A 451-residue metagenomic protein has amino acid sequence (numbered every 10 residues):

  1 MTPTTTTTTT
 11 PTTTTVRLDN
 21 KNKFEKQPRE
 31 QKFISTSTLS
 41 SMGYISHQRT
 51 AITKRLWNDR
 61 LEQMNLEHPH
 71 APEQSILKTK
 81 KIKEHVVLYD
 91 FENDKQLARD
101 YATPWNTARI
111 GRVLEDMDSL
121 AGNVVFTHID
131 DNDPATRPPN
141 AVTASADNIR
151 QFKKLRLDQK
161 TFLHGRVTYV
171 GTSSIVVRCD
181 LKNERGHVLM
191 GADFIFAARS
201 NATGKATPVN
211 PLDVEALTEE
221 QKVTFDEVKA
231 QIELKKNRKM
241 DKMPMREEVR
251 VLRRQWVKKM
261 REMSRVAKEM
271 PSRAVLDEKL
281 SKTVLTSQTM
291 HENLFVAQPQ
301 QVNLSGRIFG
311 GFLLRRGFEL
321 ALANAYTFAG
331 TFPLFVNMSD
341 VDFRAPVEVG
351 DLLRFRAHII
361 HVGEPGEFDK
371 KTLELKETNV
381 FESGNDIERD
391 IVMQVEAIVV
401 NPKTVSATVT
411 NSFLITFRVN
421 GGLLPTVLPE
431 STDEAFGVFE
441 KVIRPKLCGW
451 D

Functional and structural regions predicted by a protein language model:
T2-V16: Low-complexity, intrinsically disordered regulatory regions enriched for serine/threonine and glutamine/asparagine
T15-N65, L155-F162, T168-V249, V349 (+1 more regions): HotDog/MaoC-like acyl-thioester-processing domains
F24-R109, E219-G310, A323, C448-D451: Catalytic strand-loop segment that frames the active site of acyl-thioester-processing enzymes
S75-K80, T103, V113, P139-N140 (+10 more regions): Beta-strand elements of modular eukaryotic interaction domains
T79-V86, R112, K160-F162, V176 (+5 more regions): Intrinsic-disorder/low-complexity, polar/charged segments enriched in Ser/Thr/Lys/Arg/Asp/Glu/Gln
A108-T136, F309-T331: Active-site helix/loop of acyl-thioester processing domains in fatty-acid/polyketide metabolism, spanning hotdog-fold
P134-F162, G330-D351: A cross-kingdom feature marking solvent-exposed beta-strand/loop segments within repeated, beta-rich binding/scaffold
D147, L304, F312-G317, A321 (+1 more regions): C-terminal, well-structured subdomains that either form a transmembrane helix-short loop-helix hairpin in multi-pass
